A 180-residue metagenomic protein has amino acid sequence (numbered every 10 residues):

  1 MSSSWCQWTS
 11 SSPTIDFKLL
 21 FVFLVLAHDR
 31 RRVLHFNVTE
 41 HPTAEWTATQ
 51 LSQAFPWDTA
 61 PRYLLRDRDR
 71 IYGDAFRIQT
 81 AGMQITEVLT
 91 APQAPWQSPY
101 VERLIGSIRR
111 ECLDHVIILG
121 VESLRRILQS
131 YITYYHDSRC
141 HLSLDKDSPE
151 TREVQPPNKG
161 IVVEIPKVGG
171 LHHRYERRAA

Functional and structural regions predicted by a protein language model:
M1-A180: Charged DNA-binding/catalytic regions of mobile-element recombinases
